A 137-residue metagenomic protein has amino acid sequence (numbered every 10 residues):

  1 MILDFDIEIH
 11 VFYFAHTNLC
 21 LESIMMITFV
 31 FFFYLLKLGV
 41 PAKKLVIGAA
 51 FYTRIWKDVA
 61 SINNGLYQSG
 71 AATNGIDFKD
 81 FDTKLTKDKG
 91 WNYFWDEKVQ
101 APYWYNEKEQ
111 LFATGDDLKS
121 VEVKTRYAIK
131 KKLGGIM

Functional and structural regions predicted by a protein language model:
M1-L3, A15, E22-S23, G48-T53 (+1 more regions): Active-site-proximal beta-strand/loop segments in catalytic clefts of secreted hydrolases
D6-I7, V11: Short hydrophobic alpha-helical segments enriched in small aliphatic residues
L19-L21, N106: Surface-exposed intrinsically disordered loops and tails
L21-F29, L118, E122: Non-membrane alpha-helical structural segments and their capping/turn regions in soluble enzymes
M25-K44: Catalytic-core region of carbohydrate-active enzymes that cleave or remodel glycosidic bonds
V40-V46, K131-I136: Loop/turn elements at helix/coil->beta-strand transitions in domains of secreted/extracellular proteins
K43-Y127: Glycan-binding loop/region signatures in secreted carbohydrate-active enzymes
